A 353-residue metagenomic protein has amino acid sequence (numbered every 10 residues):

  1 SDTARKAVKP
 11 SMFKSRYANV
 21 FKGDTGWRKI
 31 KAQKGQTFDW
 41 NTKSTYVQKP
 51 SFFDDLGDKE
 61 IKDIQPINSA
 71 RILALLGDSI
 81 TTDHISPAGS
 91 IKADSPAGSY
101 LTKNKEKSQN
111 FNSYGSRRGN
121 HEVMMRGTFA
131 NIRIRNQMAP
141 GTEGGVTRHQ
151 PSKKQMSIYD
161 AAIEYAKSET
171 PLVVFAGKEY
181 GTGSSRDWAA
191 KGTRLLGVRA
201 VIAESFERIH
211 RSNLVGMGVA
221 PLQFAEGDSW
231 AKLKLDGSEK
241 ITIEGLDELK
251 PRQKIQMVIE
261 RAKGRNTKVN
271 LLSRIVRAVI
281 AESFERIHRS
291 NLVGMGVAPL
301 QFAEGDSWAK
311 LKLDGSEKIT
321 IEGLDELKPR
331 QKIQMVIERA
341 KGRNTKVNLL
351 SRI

Functional and structural regions predicted by a protein language model:
S1-I353: Fe-S-dependent hydro-lyases/dehydratases of central metabolism
